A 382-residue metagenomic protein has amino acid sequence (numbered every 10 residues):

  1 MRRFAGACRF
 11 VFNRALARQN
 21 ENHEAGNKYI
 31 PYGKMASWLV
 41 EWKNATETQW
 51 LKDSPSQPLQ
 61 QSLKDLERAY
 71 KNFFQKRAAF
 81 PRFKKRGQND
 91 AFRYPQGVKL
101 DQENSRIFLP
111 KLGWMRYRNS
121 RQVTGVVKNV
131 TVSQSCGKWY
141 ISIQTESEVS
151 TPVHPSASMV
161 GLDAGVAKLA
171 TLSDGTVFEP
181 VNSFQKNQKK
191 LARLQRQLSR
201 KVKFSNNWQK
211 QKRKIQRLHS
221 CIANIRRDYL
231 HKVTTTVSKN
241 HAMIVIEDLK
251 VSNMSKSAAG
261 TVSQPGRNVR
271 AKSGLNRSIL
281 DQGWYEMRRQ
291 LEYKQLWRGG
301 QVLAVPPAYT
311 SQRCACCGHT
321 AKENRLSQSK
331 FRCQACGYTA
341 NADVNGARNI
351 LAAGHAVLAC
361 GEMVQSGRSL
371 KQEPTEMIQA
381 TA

Functional and structural regions predicted by a protein language model:
M1-L59: Gly/serine-rich nucleotide phosphate-binding loop at the start of the catalytic core of nucleotide/ADP-ribose-handling
R2, G6-R9, Q57-K64, H231 (+3 more regions): Non-catalytic, well-ordered alpha-helical scaffold segments
R2, R9, N13-L16, N20 (+7 more regions): Alpha-helical coiled-coil heptad-repeat register
A15, S62-F73, V344-G354: Stable alpha-helical structural segments in soluble proteins, enriched in small hydrophobic residues
L16, N20-H23, Y70, F74-P81 (+2 more regions): Long, hydrophobic, amphipathic alpha-helical segments used as structural scaffolds
N22-M35, K76, P152-P155, K201-W208: Short, glycine- and charge-enriched coil/turn segments that flank and shape catalytic ligand pockets
G33-S135, G260, R277: Acidic carboxylate diad motif detector
K111, N119-V126, Q134-A382: Positively charged, helix-rich recognition surfaces that bind polyanionic ligands
